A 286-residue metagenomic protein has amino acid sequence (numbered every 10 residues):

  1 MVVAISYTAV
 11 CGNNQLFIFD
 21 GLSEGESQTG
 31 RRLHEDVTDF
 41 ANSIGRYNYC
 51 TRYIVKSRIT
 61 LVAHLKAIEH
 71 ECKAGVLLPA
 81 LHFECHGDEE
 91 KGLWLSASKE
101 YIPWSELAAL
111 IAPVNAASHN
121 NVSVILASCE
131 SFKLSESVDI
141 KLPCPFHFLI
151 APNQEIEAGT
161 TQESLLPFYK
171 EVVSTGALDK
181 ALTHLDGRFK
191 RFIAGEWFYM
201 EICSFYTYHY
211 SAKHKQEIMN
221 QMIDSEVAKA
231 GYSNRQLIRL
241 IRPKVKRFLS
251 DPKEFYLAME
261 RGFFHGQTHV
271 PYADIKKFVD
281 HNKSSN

Functional and structural regions predicted by a protein language model:
M1-W104, L126-A127, M219-M222: A domain-level signal for caspase-like cysteine endopeptidase catalytic cores and their zymogen-processing architecture
T8, V114, V122, K141-P152 (+3 more regions): Short flexible/disordered coil segments
D36-G45, L65-K73, I111-N115, V172 (+2 more regions): Hydrophobic, Leu/Ile/Phe/Ala-enriched alpha-helical segments that form helix-helix packing faces
C50-K56, L149-E157, L182: A generic structural motif
A97-E163: Catalytic cores of nucleophile-dependent amide-cleaving enzymes
Q162-V173: Short, small-residue alpha-helix embedded
S174-K253: A conserved mid-domain beta-alpha-beta active-site/ligand-binding segment of alpha/beta enzyme cores
S233-N286: Extended non-globular C-terminal regions
